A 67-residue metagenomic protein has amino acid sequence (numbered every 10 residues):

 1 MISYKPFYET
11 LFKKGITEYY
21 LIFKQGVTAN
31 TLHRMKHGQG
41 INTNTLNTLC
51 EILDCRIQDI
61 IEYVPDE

Functional and structural regions predicted by a protein language model:
M1-Y20: A short, Lys/Arg-rich alpha-helix, primarily the initiator
Y8, Y19, H33, N47 (+1 more regions): Residues within the helices of the helix-turn-helix
E9-T10, R34-M35, I61-E67: Short, charged recognition helix plus adjacent turn of helix-turn-helix-like nucleic-acid-binding domains
L11, I22, K36, C50: The alpha-helix within a helix-turn-helix
G15-H33: Short alpha-helical DNA-recognition segment
K24, E51-D54, Q58: Short linear motifs in low-complexity, proline-biased tails and propeptides
Q39-E51: Short, basic-rich loop-to-helix N-cap that marks the start of a DNA-contacting helix
